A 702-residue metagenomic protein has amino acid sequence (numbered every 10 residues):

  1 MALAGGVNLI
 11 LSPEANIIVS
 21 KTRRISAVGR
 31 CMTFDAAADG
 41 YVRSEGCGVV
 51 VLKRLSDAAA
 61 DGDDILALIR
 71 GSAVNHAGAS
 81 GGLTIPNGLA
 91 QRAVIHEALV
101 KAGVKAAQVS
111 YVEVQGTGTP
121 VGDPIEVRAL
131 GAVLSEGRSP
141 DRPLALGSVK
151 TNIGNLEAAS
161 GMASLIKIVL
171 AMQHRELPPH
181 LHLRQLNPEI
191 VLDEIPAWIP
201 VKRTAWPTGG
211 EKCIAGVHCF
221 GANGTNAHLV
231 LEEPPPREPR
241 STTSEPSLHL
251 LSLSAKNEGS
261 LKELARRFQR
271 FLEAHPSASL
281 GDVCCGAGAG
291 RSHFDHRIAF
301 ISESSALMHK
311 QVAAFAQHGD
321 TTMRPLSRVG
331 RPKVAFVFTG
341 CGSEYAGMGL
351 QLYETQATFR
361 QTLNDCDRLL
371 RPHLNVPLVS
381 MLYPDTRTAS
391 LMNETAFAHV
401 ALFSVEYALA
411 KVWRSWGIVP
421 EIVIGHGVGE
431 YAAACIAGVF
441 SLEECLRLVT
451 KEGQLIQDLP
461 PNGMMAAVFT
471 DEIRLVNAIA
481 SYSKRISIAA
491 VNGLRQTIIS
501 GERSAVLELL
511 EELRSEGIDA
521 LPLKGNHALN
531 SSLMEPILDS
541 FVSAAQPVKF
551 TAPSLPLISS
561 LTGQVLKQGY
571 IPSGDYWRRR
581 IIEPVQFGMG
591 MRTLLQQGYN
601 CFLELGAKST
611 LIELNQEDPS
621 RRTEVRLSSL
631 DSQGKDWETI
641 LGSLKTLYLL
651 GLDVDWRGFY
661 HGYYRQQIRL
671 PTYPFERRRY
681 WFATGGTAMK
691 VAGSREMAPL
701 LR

Functional and structural regions predicted by a protein language model:
M1-S244, S390, K411, S441-Q454 (+5 more regions): Condensing-enzyme catalytic core of the thiolase-fold
V19, V51, I69, V109 (+23 more regions): Conserved small-residue
C31-D39, H76-G82, V114, L146-G154 (+11 more regions): Short beta-alpha connecting loops at secondary-structure transitions that line or flank enzyme active sites
A58, A278-C285, L363-L391: N-terminal structural subdomain of ketosynthase/condensing enzymes
G71-S72, H76-G82, K310-Q311, Q361 (+2 more regions): Acyltransferase
P86-K101, T208, I214-V334, E344 (+9 more regions): Flexible catalytic loop/linker elements that gate and position reactive groups at enzyme active sites
P207, S327, C366, A401-V423 (+2 more regions): Flexible, low-complexity segments
G330-Q361, D365: Short, surface-exposed "cap/lid" segments of acyl-processing enzymes
